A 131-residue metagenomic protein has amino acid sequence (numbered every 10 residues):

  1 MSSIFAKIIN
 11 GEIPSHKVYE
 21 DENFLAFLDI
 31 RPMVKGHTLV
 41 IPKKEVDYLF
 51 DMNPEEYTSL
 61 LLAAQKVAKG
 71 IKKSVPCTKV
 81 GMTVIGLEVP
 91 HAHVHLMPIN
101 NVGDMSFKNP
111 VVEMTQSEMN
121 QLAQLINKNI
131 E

Functional and structural regions predicted by a protein language model:
M1-E131: HIT superfamily nucleotide-processing domains
